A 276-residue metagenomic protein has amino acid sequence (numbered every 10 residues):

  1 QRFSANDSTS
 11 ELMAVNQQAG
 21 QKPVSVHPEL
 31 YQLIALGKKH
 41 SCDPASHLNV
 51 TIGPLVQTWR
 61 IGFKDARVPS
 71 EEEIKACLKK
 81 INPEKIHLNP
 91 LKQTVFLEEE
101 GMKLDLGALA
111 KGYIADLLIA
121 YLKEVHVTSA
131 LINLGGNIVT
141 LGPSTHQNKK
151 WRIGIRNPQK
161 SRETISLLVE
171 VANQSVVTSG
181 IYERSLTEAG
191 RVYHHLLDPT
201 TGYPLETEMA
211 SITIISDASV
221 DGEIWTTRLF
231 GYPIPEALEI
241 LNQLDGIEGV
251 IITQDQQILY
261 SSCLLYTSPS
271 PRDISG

Functional and structural regions predicted by a protein language model:
Q1-S268: Mature catalytic core of soluble alpha/beta enzymes
Y266-G276: Single conserved hydrophobic/aromatic residue that forms the stacking wall/gate of nucleotide- or nucleobase-binding
